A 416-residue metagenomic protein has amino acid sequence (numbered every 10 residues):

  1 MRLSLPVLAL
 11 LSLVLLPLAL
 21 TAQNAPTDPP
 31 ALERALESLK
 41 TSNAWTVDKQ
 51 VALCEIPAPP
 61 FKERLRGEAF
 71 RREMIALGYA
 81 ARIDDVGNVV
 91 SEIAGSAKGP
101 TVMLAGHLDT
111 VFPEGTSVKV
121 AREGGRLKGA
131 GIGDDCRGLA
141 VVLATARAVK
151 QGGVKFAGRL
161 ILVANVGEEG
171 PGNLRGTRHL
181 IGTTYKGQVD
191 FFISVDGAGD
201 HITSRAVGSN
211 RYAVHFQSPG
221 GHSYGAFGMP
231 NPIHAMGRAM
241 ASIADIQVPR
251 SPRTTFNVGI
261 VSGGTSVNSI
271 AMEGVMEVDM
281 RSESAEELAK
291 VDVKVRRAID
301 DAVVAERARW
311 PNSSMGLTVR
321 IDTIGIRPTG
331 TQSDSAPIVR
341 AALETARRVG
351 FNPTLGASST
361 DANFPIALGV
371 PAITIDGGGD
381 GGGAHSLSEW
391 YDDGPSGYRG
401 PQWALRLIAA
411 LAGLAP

Functional and structural regions predicted by a protein language model:
V7-A19: Bacterial N-terminal signal peptides
L20-P59, A206-G208: N-terminal hydrophobic or amphipathic helices/low-complexity stretches enriched in small/hydrophobic/Pro/Gly
A22-P30, R34, Q50, P232-P416: Metal-dependent amide/peptide-bond hydrolase catalytic core, centered on the "pita-bread" metallohydrolase fold
K49-P100: A non-catalytic alpha/beta surface segment that caps or lines the substrate-entry region of metallo-dependent hydrolase
E92-D135: Catalytic-core environment of secreted peptidases
L108-R122, V189, S204-H215: Acidic-glycine-rich active-site phosphate/pyrophosphate-binding loop
V118-G129, Q217-G221, A384-L387: Glycine/charged-rich beta-loop-alpha catalytic/anionic-binding loops adjacent to active sites
R126, G131-S209, P249, N268 (+1 more regions): Acidic/histidine-rich catalytic neighborhood of metal-dependent amide-processing enzymes
